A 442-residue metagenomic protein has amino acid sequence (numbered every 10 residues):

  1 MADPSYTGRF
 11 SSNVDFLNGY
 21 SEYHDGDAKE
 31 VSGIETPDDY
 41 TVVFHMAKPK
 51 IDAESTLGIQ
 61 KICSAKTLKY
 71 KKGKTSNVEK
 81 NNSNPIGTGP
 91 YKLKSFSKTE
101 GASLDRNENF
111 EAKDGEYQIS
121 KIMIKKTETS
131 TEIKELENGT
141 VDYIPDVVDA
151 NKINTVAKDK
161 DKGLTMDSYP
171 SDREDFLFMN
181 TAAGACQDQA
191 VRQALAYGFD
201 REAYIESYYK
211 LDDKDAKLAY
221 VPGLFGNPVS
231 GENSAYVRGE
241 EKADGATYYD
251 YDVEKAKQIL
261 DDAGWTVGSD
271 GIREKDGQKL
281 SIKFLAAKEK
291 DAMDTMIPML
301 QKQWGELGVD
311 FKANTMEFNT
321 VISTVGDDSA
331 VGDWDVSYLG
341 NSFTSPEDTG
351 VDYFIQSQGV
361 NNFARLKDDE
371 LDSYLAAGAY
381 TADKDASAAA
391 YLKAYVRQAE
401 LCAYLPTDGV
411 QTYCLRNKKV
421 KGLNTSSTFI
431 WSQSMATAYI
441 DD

Functional and structural regions predicted by a protein language model:
M1-A2, D39-H45, G89-P90, I119-S120 (+4 more regions): Alpha-helical secondary-structure segments
D3-K69: Surface-exposed binding/hinge segments that line and control ligand-binding clefts or catalytic entry sites
K29, L57-E116, K121, V253 (+1 more regions): Gly/Pro-rich hinge or "lid" segments in bacterial periplasmic/extracellular proteins
S76-N82, N109-T155, D310: Ligand-site clamp/hinge motif
K98, Y248, W265-G340, T412: Ligand/substrate-recognition segments at binding pockets and active sites
V148-K160, F343-P346: A ligand-binding cleft/hinge motif common to bilobed small-molecule-binding domains
T165-M179, Q356-G359, K367-D372: Periplasmic-binding protein-like
F199-R238, A292, I297-Q301, G326-D442: Detector for C-terminal structural segments
